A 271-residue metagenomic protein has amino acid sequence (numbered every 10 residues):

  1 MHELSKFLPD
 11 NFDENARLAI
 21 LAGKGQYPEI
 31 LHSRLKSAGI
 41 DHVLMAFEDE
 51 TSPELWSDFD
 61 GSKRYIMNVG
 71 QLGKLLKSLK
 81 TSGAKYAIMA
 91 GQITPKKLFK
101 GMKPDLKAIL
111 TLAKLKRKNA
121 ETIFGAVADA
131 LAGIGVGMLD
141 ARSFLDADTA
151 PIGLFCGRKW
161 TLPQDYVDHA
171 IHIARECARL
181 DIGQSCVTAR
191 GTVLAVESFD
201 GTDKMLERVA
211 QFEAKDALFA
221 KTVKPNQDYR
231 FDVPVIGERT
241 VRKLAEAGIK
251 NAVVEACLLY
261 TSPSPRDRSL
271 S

Functional and structural regions predicted by a protein language model:
P9, D13-A38: N-terminal basic/disordered segments at the start of proteins
H42-E48, A220, A252-A256: Short internal beta-strands
F47-M67: N-terminal beta-loop-helix "entrance" segment that forms/cooperates in small-molecule cofactor or anionic ligand
Y65-K77: Glycine-rich, highly charged phosphate/nucleotide-binding loops
K80-M102, L106-L110, N119-F124: Ordered, amphipathic secondary-structure segments that act as subunit-interaction surfaces in large macromolecular
K107-V167: Ligand-binding beta-strand-loop-alpha-helix segment within the catalytic cores of soluble metabolic enzymes
S143-G153, G157, Y166, A170-P234: Conserved mixed alpha/beta catalytic, RNA-binding, or beta-rich assembly cores of soluble enzyme, regulatory
Y260-D267: Conserved small/polar residues in nucleotide/adenosyl-binding loops
